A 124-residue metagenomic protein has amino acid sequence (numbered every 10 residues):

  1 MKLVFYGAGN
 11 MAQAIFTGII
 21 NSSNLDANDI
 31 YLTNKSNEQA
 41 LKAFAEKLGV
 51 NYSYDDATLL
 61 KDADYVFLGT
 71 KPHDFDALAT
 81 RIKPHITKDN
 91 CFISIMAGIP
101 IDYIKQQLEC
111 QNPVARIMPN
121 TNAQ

Functional and structural regions predicted by a protein language model:
M1-Y54, K61: NAD(P)+-binding Rossmann beta1-loop-alpha1 motif at the extreme N-terminus of oxidoreductases
K47-L48, D56-K61, Y65-L68, P72-Q124: Rossmann-like NAD(P)(H) cofactor-binding subdomain of soluble oxidoreductases
